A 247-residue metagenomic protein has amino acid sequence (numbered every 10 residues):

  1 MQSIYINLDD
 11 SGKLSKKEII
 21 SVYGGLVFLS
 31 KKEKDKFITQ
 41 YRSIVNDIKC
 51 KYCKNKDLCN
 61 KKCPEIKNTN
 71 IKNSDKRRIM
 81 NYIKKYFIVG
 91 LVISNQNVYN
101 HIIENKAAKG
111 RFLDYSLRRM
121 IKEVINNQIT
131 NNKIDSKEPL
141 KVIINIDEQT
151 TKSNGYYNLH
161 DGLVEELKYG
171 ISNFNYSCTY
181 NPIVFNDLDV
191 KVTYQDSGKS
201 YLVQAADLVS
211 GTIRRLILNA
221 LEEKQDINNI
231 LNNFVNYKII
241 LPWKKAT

Functional and structural regions predicted by a protein language model:
M1-T247: Phosphate-ester processing/binding pockets and catalytic centers
